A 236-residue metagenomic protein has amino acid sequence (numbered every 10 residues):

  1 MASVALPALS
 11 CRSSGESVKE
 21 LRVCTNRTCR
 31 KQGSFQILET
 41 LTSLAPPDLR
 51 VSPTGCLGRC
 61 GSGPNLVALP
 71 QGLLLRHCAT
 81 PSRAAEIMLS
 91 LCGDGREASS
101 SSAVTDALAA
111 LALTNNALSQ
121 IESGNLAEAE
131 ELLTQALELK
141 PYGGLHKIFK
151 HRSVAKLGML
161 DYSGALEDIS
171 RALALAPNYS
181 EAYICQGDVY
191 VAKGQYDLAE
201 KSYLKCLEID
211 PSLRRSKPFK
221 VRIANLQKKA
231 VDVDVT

Functional and structural regions predicted by a protein language model:
S10-L113: Long, contiguous interaction/recruitment modules in multidomain scaffold/adaptor proteins
L108-P141: Alpha-helical segment of the N-proximal tetratricopeptide repeat
S123, M159, K193, Q227-A230: Structural motif corresponding to the intra-repeat A-B loop/turn of tetratricopeptide repeats
A136, R171-A172, K205-C206: Canonical positions in the second alpha-helix
P141-G143, P177, P211: Short coil turns that delineate tetratricopeptide repeat
H146-I148, A182, S216: TPR alpha-solenoid repeat register
